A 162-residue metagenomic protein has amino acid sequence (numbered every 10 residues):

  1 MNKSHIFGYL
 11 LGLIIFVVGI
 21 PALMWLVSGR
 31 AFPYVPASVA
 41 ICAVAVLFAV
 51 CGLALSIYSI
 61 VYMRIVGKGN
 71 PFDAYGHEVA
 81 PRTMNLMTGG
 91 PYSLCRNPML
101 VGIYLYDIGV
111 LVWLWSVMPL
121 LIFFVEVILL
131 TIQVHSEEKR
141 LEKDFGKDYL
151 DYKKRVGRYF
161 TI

Functional and structural regions predicted by a protein language model:
M1-G89, V101-I162: Membrane-anchoring alpha-helices and their flanking helix-loop junctions
L94-V101: Histidine-centered phosphotransfer motif of kinases
